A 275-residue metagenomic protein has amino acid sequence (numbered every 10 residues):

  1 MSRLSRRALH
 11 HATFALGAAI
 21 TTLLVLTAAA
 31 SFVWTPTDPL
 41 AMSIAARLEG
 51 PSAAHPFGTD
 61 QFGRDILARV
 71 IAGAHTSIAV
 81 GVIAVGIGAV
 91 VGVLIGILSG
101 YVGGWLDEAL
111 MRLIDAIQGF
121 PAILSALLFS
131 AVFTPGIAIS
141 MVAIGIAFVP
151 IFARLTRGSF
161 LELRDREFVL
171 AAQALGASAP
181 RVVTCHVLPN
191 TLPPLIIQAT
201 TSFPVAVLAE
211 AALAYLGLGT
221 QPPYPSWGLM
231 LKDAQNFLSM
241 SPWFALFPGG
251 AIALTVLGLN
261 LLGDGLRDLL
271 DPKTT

Functional and structural regions predicted by a protein language model:
M1-V93, I97-L98, G104-E108, I123 (+4 more regions): Gly/Trp-centered helix-boundary motif
I20-T21, R69, M111, D115 (+5 more regions): Residue-level recognition of transmembrane alpha-helices in multi-pass small-molecule transporters/permeases
L40, T59, V102-W105, F133-P135 (+8 more regions): Residue-level signature of the cytosolic catalytic core of signaling kinases
P56, D60, V90, G100-Y101 (+4 more regions): Generic hydrophobic transmembrane alpha-helix motif, especially the helices
R64-A79, I83, G103-M111, L161-D165 (+1 more regions): Amphipathic cytosolic juxtamembrane alpha-helices at the membrane-cytosol interface of multi-pass membrane transporters
T76-V80, I95, D107-M111, A138-V142 (+5 more regions): Short alpha-helical transmembrane interface motifs in multi-pass membrane proteins
L113, F129, V142-F152, A199 (+4 more regions): Hydrophobic transmembrane alpha-helices
Q118, F129-F133, I144, S159-F160 (+2 more regions): Glycine-rich helix-loop "coupling/hinge" segments at transmembrane-helix boundaries in multipass transporters
